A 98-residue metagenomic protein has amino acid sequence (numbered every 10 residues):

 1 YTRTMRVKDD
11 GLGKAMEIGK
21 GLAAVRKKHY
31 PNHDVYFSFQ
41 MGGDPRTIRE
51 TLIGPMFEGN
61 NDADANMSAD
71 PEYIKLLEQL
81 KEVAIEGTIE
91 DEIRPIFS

Functional and structural regions predicted by a protein language model:
Y1-R6, T51: Active-site-flanking beta-strand signature of metal-NTP-handling nucleotidyl enzymes and homologous cyclase-like
R6-E17: Short, surface-exposed ligand-recognition loops at beta-strand->loop->(often short) alpha-helix junctions that present
K8-D10, P55-F57, I96: Short coil/turn motifs at secondary-structure junctions
E17-Y36, I53-D91: An amphipathic, aromatic/His-enriched active-site/gating alpha helix that lines ligand/cofactor pockets
D34, P45-R49: Short, surface-exposed coil-to-beta transition loops
S38-P45, K81-A84, F97: A short beta-turn/loop motif at secondary-structure boundaries
E92-S98: Short, low-order "capping/linker" segments at domain edges
